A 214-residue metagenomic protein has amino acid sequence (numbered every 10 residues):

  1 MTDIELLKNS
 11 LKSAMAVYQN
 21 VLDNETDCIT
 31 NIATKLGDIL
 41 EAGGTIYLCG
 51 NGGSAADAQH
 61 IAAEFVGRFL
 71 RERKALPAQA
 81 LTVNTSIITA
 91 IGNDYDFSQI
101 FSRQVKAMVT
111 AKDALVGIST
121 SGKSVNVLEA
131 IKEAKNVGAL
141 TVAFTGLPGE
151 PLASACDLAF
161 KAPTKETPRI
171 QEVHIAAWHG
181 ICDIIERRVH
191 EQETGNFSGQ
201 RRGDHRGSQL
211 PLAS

Functional and structural regions predicted by a protein language model:
M1-N24: Generic N-terminal amphipathic, Lys/Arg-enriched alpha-helix
D3, E25-C28, S54, K135: Residue-level recognition of alpha-helical structural elements
N24-A42: A short, well-structured juxtamembrane/interface segment
T45-N51, V116-G117: Short glycine-rich or small-residue beta-strand-to-loop segments that form or flank ligand, phosphate, metal/Fe-S
S54, Q59-G195: Glycine-rich phosphate-binding loops that contact phosphosugars or nucleotide phosphates
V189-S214: Internal, active-site/partner-interface "lid" segment
